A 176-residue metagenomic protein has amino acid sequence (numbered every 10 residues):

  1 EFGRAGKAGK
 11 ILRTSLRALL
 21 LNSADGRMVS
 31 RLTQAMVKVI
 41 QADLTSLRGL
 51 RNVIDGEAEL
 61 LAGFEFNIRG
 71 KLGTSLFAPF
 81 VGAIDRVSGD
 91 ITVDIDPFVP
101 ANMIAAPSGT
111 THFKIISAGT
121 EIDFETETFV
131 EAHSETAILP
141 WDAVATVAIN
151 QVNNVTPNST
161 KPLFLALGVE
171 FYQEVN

Functional and structural regions predicted by a protein language model:
E1-G70: Long, polar/Ser/Thr-enriched low-complexity segments that form simple helices or flexible linkers at protein ends
I40-V175: Charged linear interaction tracts used for macromolecular binding and regulation
